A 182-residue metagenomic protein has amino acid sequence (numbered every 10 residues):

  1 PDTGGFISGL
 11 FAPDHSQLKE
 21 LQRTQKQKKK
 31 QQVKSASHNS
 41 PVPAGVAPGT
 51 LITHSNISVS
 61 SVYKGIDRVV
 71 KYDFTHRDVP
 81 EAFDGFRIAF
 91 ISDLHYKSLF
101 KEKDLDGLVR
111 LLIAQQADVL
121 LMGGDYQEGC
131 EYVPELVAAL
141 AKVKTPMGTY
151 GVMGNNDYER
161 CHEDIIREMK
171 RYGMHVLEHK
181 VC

Functional and structural regions predicted by a protein language model:
P1-R87: Acidic, histidine-bearing metal-coordination/catalytic regions of metal-dependent phosphoesterases
G65-R68, V79-R167, Y172-H175: Membrane-embedded segments
E178-K180: Short loop/edge segments at beta-strand edges and connector loops that shape dinucleotide/nucleotide cofactor-binding
